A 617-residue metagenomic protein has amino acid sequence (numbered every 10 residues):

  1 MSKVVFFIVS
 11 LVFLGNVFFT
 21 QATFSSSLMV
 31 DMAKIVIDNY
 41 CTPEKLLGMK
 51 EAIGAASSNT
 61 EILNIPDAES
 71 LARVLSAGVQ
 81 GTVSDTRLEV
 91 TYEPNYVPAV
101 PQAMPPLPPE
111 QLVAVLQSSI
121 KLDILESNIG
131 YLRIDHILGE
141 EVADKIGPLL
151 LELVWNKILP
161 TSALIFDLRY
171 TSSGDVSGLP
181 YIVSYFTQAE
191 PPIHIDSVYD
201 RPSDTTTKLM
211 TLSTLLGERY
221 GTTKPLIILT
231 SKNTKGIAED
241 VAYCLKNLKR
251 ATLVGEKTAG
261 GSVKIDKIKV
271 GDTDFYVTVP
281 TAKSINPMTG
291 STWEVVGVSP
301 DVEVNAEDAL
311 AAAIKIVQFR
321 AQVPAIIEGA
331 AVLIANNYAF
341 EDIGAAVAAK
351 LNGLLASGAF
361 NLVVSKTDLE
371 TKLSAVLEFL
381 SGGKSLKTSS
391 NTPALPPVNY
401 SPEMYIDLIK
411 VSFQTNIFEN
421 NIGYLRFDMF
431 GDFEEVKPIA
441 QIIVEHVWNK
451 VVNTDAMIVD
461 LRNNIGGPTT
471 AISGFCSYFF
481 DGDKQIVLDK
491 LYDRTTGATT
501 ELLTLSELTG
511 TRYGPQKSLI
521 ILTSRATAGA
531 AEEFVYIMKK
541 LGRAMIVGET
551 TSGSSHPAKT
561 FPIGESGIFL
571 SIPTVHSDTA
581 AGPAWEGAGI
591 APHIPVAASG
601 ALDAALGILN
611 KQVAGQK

Functional and structural regions predicted by a protein language model:
I8-N16: Bacterial N-terminal signal peptides
M32, V79, L132, F166 (+10 more regions): Terminal peptide-recognition signature
P43-L125, E341-E419, V613-Q616: Extended, small/polar residue-biased N-terminal targeting/export presequences and adjacent propeptide/linker tracts
S118-P148, M288-T289, V411-Q441: STAS-typified acidic loop motif
S127-I129, P160-I165, P191-I193, T222-L226 (+6 more regions): Loop/turn elements at helix/coil->beta-strand transitions in domains of secreted/extracellular proteins
L132-R133, I158-S173, L229, L425-R426 (+2 more regions): Short acidic catalytic loops
E140-S162, F433-D455: A short, well-ordered alpha-helical element
S173-L229, V263-D272, T281-P287, G297 (+5 more regions): Gly/Ser/Thr-rich loop/hinge elements
